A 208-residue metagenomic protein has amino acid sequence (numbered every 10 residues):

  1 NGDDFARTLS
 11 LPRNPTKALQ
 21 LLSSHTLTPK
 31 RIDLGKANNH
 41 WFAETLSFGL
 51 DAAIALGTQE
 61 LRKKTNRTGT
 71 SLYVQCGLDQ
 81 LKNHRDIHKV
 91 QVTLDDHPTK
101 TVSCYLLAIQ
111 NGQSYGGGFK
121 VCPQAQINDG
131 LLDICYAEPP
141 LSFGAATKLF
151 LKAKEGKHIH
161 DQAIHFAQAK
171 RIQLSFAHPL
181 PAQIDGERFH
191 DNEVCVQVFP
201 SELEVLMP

Functional and structural regions predicted by a protein language model:
N1-Y105: Catalytic core of DAGKc-family lipid kinases
A37, L56-G57, I109, C135-E138 (+1 more regions): Short beta-strand-to-turn element immediately C-terminal to the catalytic PLP-Schiff-base lysine in fold type I
S47, D51, A108-C122, R188: Glycine-rich phosphate/pyrophosphate-binding beta-alpha loops
D51-I54, K100-V102, Y115-G118, S142-A145: Short acidic/glycine-rich loop or secondary-structure boundary segments that cap or lie
E60-L72, P123-G144: Gly/Ser/Thr-rich active-site loops/lids in small-molecule metabolic enzymes that frequently grip phosphoryl groups
I87-K89, L131, P179-P181: Exposed beta-strand and adjacent loop surfaces of beta-rich binding modules that mediate intermolecular recognition
L94-T101, Q126-I127, Y136-P208: ATP/nucleoside-binding phosphotransfer catalytic cores, i.e., glycine-rich phosphate-binding loops
